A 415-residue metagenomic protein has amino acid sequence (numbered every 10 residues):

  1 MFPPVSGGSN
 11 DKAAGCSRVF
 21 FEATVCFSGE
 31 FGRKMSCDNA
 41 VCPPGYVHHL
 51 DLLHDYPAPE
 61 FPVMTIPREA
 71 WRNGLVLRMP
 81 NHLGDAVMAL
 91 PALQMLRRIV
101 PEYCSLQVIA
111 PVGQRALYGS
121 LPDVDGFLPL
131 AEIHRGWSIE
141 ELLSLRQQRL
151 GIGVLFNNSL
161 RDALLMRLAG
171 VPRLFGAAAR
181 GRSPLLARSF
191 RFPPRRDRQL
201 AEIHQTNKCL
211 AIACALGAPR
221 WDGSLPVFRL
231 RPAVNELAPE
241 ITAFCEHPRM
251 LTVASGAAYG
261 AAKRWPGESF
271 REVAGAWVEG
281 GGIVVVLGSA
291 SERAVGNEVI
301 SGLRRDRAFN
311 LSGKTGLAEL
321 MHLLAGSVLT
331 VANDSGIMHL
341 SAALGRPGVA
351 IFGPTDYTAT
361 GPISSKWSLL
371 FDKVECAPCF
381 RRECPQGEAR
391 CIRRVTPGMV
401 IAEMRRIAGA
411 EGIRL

Functional and structural regions predicted by a protein language model:
P3, V19, S28: Short polybasic linear motifs
G7, A14, A23, F27 (+2 more regions): Catalytic machinery of carbohydrate-active enzymes, primarily nucleotide-sugar-dependent glycosyltransferases
F31: Cationic, low-complexity basic patches in intrinsically disordered or flexible, solvent-exposed regions
